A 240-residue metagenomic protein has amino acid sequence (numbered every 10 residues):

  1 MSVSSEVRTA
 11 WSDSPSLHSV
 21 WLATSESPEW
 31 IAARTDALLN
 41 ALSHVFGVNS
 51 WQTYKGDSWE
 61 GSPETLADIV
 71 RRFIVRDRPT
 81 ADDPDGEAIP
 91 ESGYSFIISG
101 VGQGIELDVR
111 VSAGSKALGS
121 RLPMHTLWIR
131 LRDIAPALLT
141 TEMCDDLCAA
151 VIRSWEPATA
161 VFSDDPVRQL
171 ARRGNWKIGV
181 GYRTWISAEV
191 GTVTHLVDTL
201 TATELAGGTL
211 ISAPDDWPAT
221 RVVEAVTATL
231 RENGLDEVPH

Functional and structural regions predicted by a protein language model:
M1-Y54, S163-H240: C-terminal interaction module
V48-S163: Internal, hydrophobic cores of structured domains that mediate oligomerization or house catalytic pockets within large
